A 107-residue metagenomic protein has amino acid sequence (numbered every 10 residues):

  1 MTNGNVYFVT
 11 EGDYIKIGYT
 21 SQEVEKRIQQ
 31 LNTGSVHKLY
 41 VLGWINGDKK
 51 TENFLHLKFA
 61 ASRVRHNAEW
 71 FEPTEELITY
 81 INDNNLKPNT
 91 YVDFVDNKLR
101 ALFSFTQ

Functional and structural regions predicted by a protein language model:
M1-Q107: Non-catalytic accessory segments flanking enzymatic or RNA/DNA-binding domains
